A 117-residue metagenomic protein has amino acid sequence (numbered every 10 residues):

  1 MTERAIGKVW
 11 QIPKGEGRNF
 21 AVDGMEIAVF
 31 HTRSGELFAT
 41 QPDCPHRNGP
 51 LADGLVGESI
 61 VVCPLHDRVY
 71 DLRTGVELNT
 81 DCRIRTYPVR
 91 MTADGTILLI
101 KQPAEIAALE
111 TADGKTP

Functional and structural regions predicted by a protein language model:
T2-V9: Short amphipathic
E16-P117: Rieske [2Fe-2S] iron-sulfur-binding domain
